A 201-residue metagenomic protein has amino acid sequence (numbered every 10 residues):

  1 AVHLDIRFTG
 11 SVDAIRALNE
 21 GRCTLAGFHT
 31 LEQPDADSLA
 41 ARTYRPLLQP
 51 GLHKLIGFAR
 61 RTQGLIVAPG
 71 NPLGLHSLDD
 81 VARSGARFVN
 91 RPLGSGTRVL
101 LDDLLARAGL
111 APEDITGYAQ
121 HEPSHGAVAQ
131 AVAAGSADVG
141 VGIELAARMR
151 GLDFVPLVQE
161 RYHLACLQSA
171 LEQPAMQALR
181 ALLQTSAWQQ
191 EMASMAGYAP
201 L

Functional and structural regions predicted by a protein language model:
A1-H76: N-terminal segment of the mature folded domain
H3-G10, P112-S124: Short beta-strand-to-loop elements that line the ligand-binding cleft of bilobed periplasmic-binding protein-like
L18-N19, L101, A131-A133: Hydrophobic residues within well-ordered alpha-helices
H29-Y44, A129-V158: A ligand-binding cleft/hinge motif common to bilobed small-molecule-binding domains
Q49-T62, L152-A181, L201: Periplasmic-binding protein-like
G70-H76, L110, S169-A175: Short helix-loop capping/hinge motifs at secondary-structure junctions, enriched in acidic/polar residues
D79-V99: Short loop->beta-strand "edge-of-pocket" segments that line small-molecule binding or catalytic clefts across diverse
L183-A199: Periplasmic-binding protein-like
